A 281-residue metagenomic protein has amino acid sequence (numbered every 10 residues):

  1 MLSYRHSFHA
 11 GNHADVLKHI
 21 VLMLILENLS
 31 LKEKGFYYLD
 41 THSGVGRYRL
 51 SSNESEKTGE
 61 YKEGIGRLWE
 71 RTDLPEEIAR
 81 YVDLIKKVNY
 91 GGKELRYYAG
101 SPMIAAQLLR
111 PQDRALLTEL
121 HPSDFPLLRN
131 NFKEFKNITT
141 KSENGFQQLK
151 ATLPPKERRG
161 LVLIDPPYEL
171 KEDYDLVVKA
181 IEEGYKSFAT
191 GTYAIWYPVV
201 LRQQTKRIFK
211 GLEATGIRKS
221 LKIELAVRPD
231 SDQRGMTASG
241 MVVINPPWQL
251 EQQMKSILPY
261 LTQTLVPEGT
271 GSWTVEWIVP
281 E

Functional and structural regions predicted by a protein language model:
M1-E281: Class I S-adenosyl-L-methionine-dependent methyltransferase catalytic core
